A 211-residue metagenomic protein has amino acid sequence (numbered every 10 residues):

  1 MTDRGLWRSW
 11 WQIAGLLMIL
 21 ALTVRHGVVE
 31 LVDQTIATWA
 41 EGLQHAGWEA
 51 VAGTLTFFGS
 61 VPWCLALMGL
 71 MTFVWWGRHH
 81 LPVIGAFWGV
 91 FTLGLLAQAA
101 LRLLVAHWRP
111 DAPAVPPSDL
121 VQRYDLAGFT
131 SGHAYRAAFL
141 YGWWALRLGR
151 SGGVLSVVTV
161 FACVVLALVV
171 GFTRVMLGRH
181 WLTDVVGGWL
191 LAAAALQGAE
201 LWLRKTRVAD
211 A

Functional and structural regions predicted by a protein language model:
M1-L67, L104-V121: N-terminal transmembrane-helix/juxtamembrane module of multi-pass inner/ER membrane proteins
T2-G5, V74-A86, G149-L155, A209: Membrane-interface helix-boundary motifs at transmembrane edges
R8-I13, M68-A97, V160: Interfacial segments of alpha-helical transmembrane regions
L16, E49-A50, A66-F73, G142-A145 (+1 more regions): Hydrophobic, membrane-inserted alpha-helices
M18-T23, T92-A99, V165-V175: Aromatic-anchored segments of alpha-helical transmembrane domains
W48, M71, A97, L101 (+3 more regions): Alpha-helical membrane-inserting segments
L95-A100, T130-A134: Mid-bilayer segments of alpha-helical transmembrane spans in multi-pass integral membrane proteins that mediate
V115-A211: Membrane-embedded catalytic cores of phosphoryl/pyrophosphoryl-handling enzymes
